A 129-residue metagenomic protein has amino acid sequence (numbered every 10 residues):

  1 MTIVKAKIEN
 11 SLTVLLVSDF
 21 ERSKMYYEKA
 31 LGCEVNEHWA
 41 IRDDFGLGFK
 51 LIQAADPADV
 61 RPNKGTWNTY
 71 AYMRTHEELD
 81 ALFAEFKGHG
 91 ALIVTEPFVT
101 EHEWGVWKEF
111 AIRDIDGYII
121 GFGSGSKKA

Functional and structural regions predicted by a protein language model:
M1-L12, A30-R113, S124-A129: Vicinal oxygen chelate
V17-F20, E103: Conserved beta-strand-loop-alpha-helix junction that forms the acyl-donor binding cleft
E21-R22, E77: Short alpha-helical
S23-E28, F86, G117: Conserved active-site tyrosine of GNAT-family acetyltransferases
D114-I120: Short, glycine-anchored, charge-dense loop/turn motifs used at functional sites
